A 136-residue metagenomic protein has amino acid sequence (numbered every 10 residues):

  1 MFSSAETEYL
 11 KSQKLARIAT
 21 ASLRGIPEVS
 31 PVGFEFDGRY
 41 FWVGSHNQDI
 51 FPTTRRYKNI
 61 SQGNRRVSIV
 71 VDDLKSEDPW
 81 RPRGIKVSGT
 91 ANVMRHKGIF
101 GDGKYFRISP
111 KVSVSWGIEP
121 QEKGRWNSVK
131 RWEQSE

Functional and structural regions predicted by a protein language model:
M1-R17: Short, basic/aromatic recognition patches
F2-A5, V29, T53-R56: A generic local structural motif
K11-Q13, I26-P27, G84, I99-G101: Short solvent-exposed loop/turn micro-motifs enriched in small/polar/acidic residues
K14-D49, I69: Short beta-strand segments
D37-G38, I50-T54, G124-R125: A short local loop/turn or secondary-structure capping micro-motif enriched for an aromatic residue
N47-K111: Short, structured beta-strand-loop surface elements
N92-E136: C-terminal edge-of-domain segments
